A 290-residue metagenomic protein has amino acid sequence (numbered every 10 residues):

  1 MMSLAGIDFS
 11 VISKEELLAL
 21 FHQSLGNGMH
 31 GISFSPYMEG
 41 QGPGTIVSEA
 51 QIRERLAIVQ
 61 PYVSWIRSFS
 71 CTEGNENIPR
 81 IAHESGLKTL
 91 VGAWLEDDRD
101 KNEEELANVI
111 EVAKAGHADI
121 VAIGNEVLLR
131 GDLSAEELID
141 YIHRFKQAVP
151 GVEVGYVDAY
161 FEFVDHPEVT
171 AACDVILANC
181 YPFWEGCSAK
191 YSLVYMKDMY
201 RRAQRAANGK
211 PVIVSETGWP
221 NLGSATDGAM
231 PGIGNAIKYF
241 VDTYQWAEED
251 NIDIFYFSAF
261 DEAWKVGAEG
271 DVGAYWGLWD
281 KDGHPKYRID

Functional and structural regions predicted by a protein language model:
M1-N27, Y37, P43-G44, A229-G232 (+1 more regions): Aromatic-rich peripheral "rim/lid" segments of glycoside hydrolase catalytic domains that contact and position glycan
L20-N27, L56-Q60, N75-K88, A107-H117 (+4 more regions): Acidic (Asp/Glu)-rich catalytic clusters
N27-A107: N-terminal carbohydrate-binding/catalytic regions of secreted carbohydrate-active enzymes
I32, V59, I66, V121 (+3 more regions): Conserved, mostly hydrophobic/aromatic
C71, N77-G155: Substrate-binding cleft of extracellular glycoside hydrolase catalytic domains
L90-A93, F145-V164, K210-T217, I252-W264: Aromatic-lined carbohydrate-recognition surfaces of secreted/lumenal glycan-active proteins
A118-D119, D158-M196, I213, W219-P220: Aromatic- and acid-rich polysaccharide-binding/catalytic face of secreted or lumenal carbohydrate-active enzymes
Y181-W184, A206-A236, S258-G267: Active-site clefts of carbohydrate-active enzymes
